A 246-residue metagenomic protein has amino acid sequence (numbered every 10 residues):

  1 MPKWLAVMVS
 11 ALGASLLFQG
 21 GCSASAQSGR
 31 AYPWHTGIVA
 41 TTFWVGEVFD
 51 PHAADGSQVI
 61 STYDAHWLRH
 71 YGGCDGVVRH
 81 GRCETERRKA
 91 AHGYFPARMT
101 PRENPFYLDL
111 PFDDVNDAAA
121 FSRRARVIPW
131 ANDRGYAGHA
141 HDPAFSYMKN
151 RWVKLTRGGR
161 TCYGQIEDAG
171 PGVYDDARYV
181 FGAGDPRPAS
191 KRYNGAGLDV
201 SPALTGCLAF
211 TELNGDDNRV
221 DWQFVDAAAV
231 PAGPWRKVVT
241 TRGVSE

Functional and structural regions predicted by a protein language model:
M1-W4: Positively charged n-region of N-terminal signal peptides that target proteins for export
V7-Q19: Bacterial N-terminal signal peptides
C22-E246: Secreted/periplasmic proteins
